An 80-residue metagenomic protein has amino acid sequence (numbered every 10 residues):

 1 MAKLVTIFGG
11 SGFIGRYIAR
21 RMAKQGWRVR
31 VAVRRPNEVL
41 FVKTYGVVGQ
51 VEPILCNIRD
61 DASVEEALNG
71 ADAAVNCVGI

Functional and structural regions predicted by a protein language model:
A2-L4, V33, A71: Secondary-structure boundary/capping motif
K3-W27: N-terminal Rossmann NAD(P)H-binding glycine-rich loop of SDR-like oxidoreductase domains
F8, A32, C77-V78: SDR active-site strand-loop-helix element
W27-N37: Conserved glycine-rich Rossmann-like NAD(P)H-binding loop of the short-chain dehydrogenase/reductase
P36-I80: NAD(P)H-binding glycine-rich loop region in Rossmannoid oxidoreductase-like domains and their noncatalytic homologs
